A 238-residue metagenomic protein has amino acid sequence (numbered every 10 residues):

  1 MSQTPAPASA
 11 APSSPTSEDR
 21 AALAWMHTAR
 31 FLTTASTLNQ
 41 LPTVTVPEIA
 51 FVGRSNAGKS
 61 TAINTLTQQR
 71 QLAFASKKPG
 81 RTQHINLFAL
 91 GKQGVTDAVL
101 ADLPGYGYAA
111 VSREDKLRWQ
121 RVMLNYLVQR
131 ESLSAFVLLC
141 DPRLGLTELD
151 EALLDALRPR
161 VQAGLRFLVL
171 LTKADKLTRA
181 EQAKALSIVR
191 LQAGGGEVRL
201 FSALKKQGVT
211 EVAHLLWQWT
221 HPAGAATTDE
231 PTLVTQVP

Functional and structural regions predicted by a protein language model:
S2-A110, H221-P222, V234-V237: Conserved G1/Walker A P-loop phosphate-binding module
M26-L38, D175-L233: Canonical P-loop GTPase G-domain recognition
A35-Q40, T82, G91-R143, R160-Q162: Switch- and interface-adjacent substructures of P-loop NTPase systems
T45, Q71, H84, T96-V99 (+7 more regions): Helical mechanochemical/support elements of P-loop NTPase systems and associated helical scaffolds
R81, G105-G107, R143-L146, K173-T178 (+1 more regions): Conserved nucleotide-binding/hydrolysis micro-motifs of P-loop NTPases
F88, T172, V212: Residue-level signal for inorganic ion chemistry
G91-A98, R158-F167, G224-T232: Intrinsically disordered, low-complexity coil segments
V95, R121-E197: Conserved C-terminal guanine-recognition region of P-loop GTPase G domains, centered on the G4
